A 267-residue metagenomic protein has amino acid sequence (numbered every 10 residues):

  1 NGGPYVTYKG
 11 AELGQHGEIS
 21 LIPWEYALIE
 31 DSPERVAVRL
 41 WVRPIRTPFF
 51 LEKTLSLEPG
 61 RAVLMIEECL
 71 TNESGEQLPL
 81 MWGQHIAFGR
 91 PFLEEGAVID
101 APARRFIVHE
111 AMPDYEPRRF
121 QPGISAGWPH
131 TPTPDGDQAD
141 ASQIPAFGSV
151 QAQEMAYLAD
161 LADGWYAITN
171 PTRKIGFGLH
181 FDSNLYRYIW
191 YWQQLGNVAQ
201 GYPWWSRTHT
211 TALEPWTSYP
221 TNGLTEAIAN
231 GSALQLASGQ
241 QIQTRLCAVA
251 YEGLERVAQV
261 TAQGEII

Functional and structural regions predicted by a protein language model:
N1-P59, V63-M65, E76-P79, G83-I267: Surface-exposed acidic/polar loop and edge beta-strand patches at domain peripheries
